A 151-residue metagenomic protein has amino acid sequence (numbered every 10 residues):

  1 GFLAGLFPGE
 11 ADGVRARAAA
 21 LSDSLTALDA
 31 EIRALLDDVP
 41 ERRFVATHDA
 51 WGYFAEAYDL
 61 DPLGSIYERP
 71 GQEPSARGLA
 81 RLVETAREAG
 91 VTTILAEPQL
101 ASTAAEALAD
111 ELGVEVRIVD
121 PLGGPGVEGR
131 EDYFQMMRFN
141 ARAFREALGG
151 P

Functional and structural regions predicted by a protein language model:
G1-P151: Extracytoplasmic metal-acquisition and chelation regions
